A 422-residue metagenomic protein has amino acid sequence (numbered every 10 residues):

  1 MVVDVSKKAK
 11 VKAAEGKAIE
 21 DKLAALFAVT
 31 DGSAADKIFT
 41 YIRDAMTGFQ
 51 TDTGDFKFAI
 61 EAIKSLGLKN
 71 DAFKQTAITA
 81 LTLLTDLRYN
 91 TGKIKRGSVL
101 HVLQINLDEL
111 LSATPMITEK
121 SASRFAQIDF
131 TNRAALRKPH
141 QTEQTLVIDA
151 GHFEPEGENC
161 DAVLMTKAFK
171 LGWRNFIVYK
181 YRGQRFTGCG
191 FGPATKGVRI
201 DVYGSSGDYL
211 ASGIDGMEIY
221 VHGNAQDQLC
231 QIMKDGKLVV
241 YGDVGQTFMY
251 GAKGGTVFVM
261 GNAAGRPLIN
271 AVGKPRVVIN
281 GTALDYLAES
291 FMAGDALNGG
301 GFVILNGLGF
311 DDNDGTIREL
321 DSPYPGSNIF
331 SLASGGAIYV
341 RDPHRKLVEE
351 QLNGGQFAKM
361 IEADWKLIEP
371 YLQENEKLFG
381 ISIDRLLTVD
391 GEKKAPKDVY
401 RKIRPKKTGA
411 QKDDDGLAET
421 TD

Functional and structural regions predicted by a protein language model:
M1-D422: Long, distal/terminal scaffolding or interaction modules with repetitive or compositionally biased sequence
